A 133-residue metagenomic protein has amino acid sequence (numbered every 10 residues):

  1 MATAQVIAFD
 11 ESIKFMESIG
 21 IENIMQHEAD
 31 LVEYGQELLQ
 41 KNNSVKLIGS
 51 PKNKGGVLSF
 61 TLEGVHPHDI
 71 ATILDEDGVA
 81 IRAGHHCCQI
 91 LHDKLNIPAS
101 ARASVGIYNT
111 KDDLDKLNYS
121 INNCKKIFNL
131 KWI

Functional and structural regions predicted by a protein language model:
M1-I133: Pyridoxal 5′-phosphate
